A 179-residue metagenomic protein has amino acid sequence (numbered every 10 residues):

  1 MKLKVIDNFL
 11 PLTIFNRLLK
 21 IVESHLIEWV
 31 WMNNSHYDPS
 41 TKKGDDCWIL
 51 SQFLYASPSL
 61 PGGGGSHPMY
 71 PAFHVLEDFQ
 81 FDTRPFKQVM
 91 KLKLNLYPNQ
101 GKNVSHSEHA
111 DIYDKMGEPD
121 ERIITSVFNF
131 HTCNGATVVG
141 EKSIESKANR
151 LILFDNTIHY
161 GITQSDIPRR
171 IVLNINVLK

Functional and structural regions predicted by a protein language model:
M1, L26, V138, I175-K179: Double-stranded beta-helix
M1-K87: Non-heme Fe(II)/2-oxoglutarate
F81, F86-H106: A short glycine-rich, His/Asp/Glu-containing loop-to-beta-strand
K102-E108, Y113-K115, E121-K147: A short beta-strand-loop-beta hairpin characteristic of the jelly-roll/cupin
S126-V127, P168-K179: A short hydrophobic beta-strand segment most commonly corresponding to one strand of the jelly-roll/cupin
I144-Y160: Conserved metal-binding segment of the jelly-roll/cupin
I158-V172: Ligand-binding loop in jelly-roll beta-barrel domains
